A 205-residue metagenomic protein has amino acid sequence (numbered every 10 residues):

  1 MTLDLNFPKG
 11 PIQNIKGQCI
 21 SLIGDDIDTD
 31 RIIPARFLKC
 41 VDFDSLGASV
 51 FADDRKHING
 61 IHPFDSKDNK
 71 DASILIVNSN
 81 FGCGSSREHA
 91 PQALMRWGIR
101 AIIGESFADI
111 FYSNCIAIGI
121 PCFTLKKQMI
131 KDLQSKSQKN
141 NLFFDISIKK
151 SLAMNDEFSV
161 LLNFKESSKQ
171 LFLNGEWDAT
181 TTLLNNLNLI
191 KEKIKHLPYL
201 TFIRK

Functional and structural regions predicted by a protein language model:
M1-A35, A179-K205: N-terminal, positively charged, Ser/Thr/Ala/Gly-biased leader segments that form transit/presequence-like amphipathic
T2-F7, I33, C40-F143, S147-I148: Feature captures the catalytic cores and cofactor-binding loops of soluble hydro-lyases/lyases that act on carboxylate
I15, C40, D54, K67 (+6 more regions): Generic signature of intrinsically disordered, low-complexity segments enriched in small/polar residues
I27-T29, I58, K169-Q170: Short, acidic Gly/Pro/Ser/Thr-rich loop/turn segments
G119-R204: Acidic, glycine-rich flexible loop/linker segments
